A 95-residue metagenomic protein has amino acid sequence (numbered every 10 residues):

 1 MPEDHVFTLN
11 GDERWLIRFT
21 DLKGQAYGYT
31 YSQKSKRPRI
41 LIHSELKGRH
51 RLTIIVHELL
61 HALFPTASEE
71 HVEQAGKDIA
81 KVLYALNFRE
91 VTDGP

Functional and structural regions predicted by a protein language model:
E3-R49, P65, E69-L83: Active-site scaffold of zinc-dependent metalloenzymes
D4-F7, L52-I55, F88-E90: Hydrophobic transmembrane signal anchors and adjacent membrane-proximal interface regions, especially in viral
T53-P65: Active-site recognition of the HExxH zinc-binding catalytic motif
I54, Q74-A75, D93: Alpha-helix boundary/interfacial micro-motifs
H57, A80-K81, V91-T92: Short, charged/polar low-complexity linear motifs in solvent-exposed/disordered segments
A85-P95: Short, positively charged interaction helices/loops
